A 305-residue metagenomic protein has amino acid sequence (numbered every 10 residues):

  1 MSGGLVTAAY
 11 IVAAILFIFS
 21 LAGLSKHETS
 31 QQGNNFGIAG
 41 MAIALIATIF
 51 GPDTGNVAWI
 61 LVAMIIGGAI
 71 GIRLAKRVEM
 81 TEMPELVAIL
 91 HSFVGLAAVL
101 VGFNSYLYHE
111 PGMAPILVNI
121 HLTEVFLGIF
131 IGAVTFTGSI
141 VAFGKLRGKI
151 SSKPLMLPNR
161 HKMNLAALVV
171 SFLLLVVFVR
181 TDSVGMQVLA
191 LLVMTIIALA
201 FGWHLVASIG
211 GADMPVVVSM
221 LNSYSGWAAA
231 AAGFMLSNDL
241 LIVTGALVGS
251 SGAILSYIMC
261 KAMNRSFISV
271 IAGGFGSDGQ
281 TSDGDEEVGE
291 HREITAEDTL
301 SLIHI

Functional and structural regions predicted by a protein language model:
S2-A14, D53-G67, V125-F136, G185-I196: Structural signature of hydrophobic alpha-helical transmembrane segments
L16-T29, G68-V87, S139-P154, F201-G211 (+1 more regions): C-terminal ends of transmembrane helices
Q31-A39, I60, E82-V94, P154-N164 (+1 more regions): Cytoplasmic-side transmembrane-helix entry/capping segments in multi-pass membrane proteins
A39-A44, W59, A63, G67 (+11 more regions): Alpha-helical transmembrane segments in multi-pass membrane proteins
T48-L61, R73-E82, V99-P115, T181: Transmembrane alpha-helix boundary signature
N104-P115, R180, V216, S223-V243: Transmembrane helix-loop junctions at the membrane interface of multipass transporters and ion channels
L247-S301: Membrane-interfacial segments at transmembrane helix termini in multi-pass membrane proteins
I303-I305: Conserved small/polar residues in nucleotide/adenosyl-binding loops
